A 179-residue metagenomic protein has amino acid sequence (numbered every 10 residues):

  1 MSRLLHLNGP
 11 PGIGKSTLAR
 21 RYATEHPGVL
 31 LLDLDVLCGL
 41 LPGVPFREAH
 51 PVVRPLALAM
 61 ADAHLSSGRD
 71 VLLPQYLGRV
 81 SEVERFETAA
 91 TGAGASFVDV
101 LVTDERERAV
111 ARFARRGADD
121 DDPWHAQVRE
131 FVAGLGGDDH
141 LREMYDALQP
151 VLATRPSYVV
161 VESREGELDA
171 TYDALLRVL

Functional and structural regions predicted by a protein language model:
M1-L4, G68-R69: Pre-Walker A (Motif I) flank of P-loop NTPase domains
L7: Hydrophobic anchor at the beta1->P-loop junction of P-loop NTPases
P10: P-loop (Walker A) phosphate-binding loop of NTP-binding proteins
I13: ATP-binding Walker
S16-S67: Conserved substrate/cofactor phosphate-moiety recognition/catalytic segment in nucleotide-dependent phosphotransferases
V52-F97: Glycine-rich phosphate-binding loop used to anchor ATP phosphates in small-molecule kinases, encompassing both
A93-F113: Conserved phosphate-donor/acceptor-positioning beta-strand/loop module used by diverse small-molecule
A118-A170: Small-molecule kinase domains that catalyze NTP-dependent phosphoryl transfer to phosphate-bearing small molecules
